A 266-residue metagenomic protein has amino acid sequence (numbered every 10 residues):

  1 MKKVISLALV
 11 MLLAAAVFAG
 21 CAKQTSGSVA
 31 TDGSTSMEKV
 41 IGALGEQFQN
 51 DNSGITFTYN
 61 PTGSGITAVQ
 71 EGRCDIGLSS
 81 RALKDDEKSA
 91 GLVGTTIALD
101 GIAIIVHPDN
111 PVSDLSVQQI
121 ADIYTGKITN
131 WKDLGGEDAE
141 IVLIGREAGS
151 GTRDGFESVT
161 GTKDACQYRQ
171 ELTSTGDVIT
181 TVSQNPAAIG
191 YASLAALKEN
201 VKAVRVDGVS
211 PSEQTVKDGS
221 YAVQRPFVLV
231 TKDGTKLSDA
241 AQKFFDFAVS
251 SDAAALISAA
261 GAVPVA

Functional and structural regions predicted by a protein language model:
M1-V29, A266: Short, low-complexity disordered leader/linker segments with a strong preference for bacterial N-terminal type II
A22-A266: Exported/periplasmic ABC-transporter solute-binding proteins
